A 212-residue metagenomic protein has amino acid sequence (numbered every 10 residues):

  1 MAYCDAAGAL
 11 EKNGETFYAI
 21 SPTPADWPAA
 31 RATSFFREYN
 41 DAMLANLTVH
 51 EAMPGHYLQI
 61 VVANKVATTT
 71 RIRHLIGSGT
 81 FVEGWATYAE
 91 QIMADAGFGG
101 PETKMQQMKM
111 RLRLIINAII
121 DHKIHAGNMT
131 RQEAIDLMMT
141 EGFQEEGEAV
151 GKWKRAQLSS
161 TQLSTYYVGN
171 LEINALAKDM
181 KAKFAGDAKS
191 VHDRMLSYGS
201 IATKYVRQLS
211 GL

Functional and structural regions predicted by a protein language model:
M1-L212: Long, His/Glu/Asp-enriched segments that create or flank divalent metal/ion-associated functional microenvironments
